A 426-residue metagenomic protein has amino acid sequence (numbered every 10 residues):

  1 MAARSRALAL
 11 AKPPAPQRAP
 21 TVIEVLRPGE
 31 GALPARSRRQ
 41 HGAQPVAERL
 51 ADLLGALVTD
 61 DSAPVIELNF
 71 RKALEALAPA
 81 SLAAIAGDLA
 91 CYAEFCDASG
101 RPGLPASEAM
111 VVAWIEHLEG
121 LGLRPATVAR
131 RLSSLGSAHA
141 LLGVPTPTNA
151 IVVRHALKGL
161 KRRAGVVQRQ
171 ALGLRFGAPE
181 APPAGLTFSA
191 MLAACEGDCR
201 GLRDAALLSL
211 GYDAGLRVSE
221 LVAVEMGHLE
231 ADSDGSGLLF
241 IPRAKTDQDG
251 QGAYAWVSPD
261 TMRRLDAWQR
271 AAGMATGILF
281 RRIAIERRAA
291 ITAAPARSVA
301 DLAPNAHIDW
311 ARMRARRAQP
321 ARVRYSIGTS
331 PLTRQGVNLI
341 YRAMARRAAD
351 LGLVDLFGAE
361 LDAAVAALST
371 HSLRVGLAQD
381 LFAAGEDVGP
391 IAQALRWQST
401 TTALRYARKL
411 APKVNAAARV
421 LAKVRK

Functional and structural regions predicted by a protein language model:
M1-P45, L421-K426: C-terminal secondary-structure termini that scaffold catalytic or DNA-interacting sites
I23, E30-K72: N-terminal DNA-binding module of tyrosine recombinases/phage integrases
E67-A83, L89-V167: N-terminal core-binding DNA-recognition domain of tyrosine recombinases/integrases
G185-V218: Basic, Lys/Arg- and aromatic-enriched nucleic-acid-binding interface segment
G211-G235, A290, P390: Short, charged phosphate-coordinating catalytic segments
D232-A348: Basic, alpha-helical nucleic-acid-contacting "clamp/cap" segments
M274-A275, N338-Q393, L421: Short, basic (Lys/Arg/His-rich) helix/loop patches that form interaction surfaces in the mid-to-C-terminal regions
L395-V420: Catalytic-site neighborhood detector that most strongly recognizes the C-terminal catalytic loop/helix of tyrosine
